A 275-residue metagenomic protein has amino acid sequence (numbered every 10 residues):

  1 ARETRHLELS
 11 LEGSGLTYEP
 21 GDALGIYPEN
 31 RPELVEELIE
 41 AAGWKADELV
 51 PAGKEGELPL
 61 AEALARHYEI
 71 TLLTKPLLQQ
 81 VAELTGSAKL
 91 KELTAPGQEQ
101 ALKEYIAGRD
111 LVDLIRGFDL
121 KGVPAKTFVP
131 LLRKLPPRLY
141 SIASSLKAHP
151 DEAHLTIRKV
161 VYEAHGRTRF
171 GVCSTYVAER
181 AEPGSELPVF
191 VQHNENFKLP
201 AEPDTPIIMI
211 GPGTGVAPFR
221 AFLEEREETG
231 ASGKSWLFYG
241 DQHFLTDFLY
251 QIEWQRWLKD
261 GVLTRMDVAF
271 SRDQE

Functional and structural regions predicted by a protein language model:
A1-E275: FNR-like FAD-binding dehydrogenase module
